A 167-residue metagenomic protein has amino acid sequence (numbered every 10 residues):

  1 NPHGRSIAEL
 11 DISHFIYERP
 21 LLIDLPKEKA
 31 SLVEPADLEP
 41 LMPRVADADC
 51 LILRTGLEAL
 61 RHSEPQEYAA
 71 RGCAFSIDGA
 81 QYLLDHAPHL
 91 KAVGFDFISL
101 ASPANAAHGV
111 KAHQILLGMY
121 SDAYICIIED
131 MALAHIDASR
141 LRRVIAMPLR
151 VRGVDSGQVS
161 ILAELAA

Functional and structural regions predicted by a protein language model:
N1-A167: Active-/binding-site microenvironments in catalytic and ligand-binding cores
